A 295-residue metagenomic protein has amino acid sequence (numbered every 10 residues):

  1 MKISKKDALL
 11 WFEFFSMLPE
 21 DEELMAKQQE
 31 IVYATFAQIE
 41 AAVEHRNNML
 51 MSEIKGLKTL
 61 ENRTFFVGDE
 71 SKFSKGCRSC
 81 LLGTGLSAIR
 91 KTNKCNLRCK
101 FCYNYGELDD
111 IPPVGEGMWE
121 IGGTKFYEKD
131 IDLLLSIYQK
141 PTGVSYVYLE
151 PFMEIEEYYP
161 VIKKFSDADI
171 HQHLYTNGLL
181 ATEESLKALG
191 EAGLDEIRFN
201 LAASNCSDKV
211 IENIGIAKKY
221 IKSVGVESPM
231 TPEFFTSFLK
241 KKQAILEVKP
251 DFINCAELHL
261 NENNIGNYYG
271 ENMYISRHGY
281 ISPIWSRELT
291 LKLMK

Functional and structural regions predicted by a protein language model:
K6-K91, G106-P113: N-terminal [4Fe-4S]-dependent radical SAM core
N93-E107: Local cysteine-cluster metal-coordination motifs and their immediate loop/turn environment, predominantly Fe-S cluster
Y103, Y159-D169, G190, N213-Y220 (+1 more regions): Surface-exposed amphipathic alpha-helices with a cationic face
G106-F126, Y138-E154, A168-A181, A192-K209 (+2 more regions): Core AdoMet radical
K125-L135, E183-S185, V210-I214: Short, charged beta->alpha transition segments
S136-I137, K187-G193, L246: Non-catalytic positions within long, well-ordered alpha-helices that form the structural scaffold/packing of enzyme
I155-K163, T182-G190, K209-N213, F238-K241: Distinct, well-ordered alpha-helical segments
I211-K295: Conserved C-terminal portion of the radical SAM core fold that forms the substrate/S-adenosylmethionine-binding
